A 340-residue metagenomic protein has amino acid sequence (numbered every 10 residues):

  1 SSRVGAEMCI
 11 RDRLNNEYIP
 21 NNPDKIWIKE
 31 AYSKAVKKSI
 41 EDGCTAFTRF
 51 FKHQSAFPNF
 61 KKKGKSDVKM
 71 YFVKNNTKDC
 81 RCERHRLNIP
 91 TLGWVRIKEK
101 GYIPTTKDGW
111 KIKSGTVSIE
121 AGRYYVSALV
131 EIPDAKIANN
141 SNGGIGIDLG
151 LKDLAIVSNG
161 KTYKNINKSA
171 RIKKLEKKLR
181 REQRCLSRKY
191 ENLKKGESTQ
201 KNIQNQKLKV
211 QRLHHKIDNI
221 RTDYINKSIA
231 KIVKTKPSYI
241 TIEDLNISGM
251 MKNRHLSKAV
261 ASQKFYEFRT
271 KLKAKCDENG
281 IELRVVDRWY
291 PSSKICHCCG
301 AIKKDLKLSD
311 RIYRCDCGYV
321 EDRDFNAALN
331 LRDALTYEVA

Functional and structural regions predicted by a protein language model:
S1-G5, I10: Single conserved hydrophobic/aromatic residue that forms the stacking wall/gate of nucleotide- or nucleobase-binding
V4-G5, T91, E99, D153: Short, well-ordered coil/turn residues that connect adjacent beta-strands
M8, D79-R81, D316: The N-terminal extracellular segments of secreted preproproteins, especially immediately downstream of signal
R11-R13, P237: N-terminal, Lys/Arg- and Ser/Thr-rich interaction peptides
L14-E120: Acidic carboxylate diad motif detector
K34, T105-D108, E120-A340: Positively charged, helix-rich recognition surfaces that bind polyanionic ligands
